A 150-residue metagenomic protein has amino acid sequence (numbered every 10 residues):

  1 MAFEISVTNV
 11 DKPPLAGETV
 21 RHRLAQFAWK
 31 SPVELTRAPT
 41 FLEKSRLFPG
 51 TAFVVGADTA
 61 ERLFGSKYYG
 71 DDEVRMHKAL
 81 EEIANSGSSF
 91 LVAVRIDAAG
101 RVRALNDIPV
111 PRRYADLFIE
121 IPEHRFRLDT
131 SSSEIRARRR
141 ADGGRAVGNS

Functional and structural regions predicted by a protein language model:
M1-S150: Nucleotidyltransferase catalytic core that binds NTPs
